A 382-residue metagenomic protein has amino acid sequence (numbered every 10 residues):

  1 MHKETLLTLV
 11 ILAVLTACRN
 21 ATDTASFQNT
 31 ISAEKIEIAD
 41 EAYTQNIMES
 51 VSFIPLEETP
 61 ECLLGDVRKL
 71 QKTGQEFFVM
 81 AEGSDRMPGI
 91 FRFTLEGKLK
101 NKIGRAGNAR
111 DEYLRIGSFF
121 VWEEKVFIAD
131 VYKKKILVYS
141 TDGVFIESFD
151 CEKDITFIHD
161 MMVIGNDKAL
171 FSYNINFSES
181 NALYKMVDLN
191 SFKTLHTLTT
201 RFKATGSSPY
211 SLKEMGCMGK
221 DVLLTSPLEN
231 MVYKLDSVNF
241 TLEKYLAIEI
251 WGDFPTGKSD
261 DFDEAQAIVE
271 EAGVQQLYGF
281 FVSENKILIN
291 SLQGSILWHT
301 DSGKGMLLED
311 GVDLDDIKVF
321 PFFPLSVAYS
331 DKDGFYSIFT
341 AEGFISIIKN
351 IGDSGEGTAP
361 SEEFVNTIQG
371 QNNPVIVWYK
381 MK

Functional and structural regions predicted by a protein language model:
V14-A17: C-terminal motif of bacterial Sec signal peptides marking the signal peptidase cleavage site
D23-P55: Blade/loop signatures of beta-propeller domains
V51-P88: Beta-strand-rich domains and repeat architectures in extracellular enzymes and scaffolds, especially beta-propellers
E57-C62, D66, F93, K98-E123 (+1 more regions): Blade-loop segments of beta-propeller domains
G65-K69, Y113-S118, I155-I164, G206-E214 (+2 more regions): Repeated scaffold domains used in trafficking and secretory/extracellular systems, primarily beta-propellers
E76-E82, E124-D130, D167-S178, C217-Y233 (+2 more regions): Short beta-strand elements that form the blades of beta-propeller/WD-repeat-like and other beta-sheet-rich scaffold
V131-S180, H196-A204: Asp-box/WD-like beta-propeller blade repeats and closely related beta-sheet repeat scaffolds
Y245-V269, S302-K332, I345: Conserved blade-ending motifs and adjacent loop-strand segments that build the rim/top face of beta-propeller domains
